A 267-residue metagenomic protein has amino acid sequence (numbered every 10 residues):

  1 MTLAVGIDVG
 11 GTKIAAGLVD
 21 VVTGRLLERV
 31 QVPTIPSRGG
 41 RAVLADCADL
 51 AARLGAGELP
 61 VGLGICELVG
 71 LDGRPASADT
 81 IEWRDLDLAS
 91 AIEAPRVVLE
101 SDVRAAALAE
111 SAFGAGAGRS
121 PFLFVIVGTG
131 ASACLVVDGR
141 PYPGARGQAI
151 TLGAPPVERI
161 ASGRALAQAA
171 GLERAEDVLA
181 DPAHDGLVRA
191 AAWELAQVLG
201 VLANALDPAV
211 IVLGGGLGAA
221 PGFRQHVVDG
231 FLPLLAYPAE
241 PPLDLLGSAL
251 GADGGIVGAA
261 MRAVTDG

Functional and structural regions predicted by a protein language model:
T2-D8, P60-G62, V98, F122-I126 (+2 more regions): Short glycine-aspartate micro-motif
A4-V19: N-terminal beta1-alpha1 ligand-phosphate binding loop
T12, C66-V69, G128-G130, L217-G218: Short glycine-rich anion-binding loops that position phosphate/pyrophosphate groups of nucleotides and phosphorylated
G17-V19, L27-E28, R38-A42, R84 (+5 more regions): Glycine/GP-enriched mid-protein hinge/lid loop-to-helix segment characteristic of carbohydrate kinases
V30-Q31, I35-G57, A165-H226, P241-I256: Adenine-nucleotide phosphate-binding core of ATP-dependent small-molecule kinases
I35-A48, A52, G57-V61, E67-L123 (+1 more regions): Glycine-rich phosphate-binding loop and adjoining helix at the ATP-binding site of ATP-dependent phosphoryl-transfer
A263-G267: Short, hydrophobic alpha-helical segments
